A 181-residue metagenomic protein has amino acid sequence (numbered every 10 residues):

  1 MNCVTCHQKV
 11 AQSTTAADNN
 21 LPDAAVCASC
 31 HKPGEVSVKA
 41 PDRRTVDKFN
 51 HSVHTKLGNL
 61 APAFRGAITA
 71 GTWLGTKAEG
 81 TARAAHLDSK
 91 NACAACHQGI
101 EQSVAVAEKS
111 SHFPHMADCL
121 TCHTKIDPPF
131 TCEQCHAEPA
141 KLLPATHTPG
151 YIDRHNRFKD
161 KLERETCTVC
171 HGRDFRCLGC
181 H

Functional and structural regions predicted by a protein language model:
M1-H181: Short sequence/structural segments immediately N-terminal
